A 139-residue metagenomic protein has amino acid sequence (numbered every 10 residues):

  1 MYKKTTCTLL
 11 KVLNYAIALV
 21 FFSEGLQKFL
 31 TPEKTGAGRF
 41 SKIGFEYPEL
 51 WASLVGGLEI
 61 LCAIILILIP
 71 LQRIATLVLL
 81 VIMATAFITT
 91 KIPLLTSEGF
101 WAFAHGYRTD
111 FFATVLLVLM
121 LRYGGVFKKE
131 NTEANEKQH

Functional and structural regions predicted by a protein language model:
M1-T31, S53-L54, P70-H139: Extended, low-polarity transmembrane helix blocks
L30-Y47: Membrane-interface interhelical connector segments
E46, I60, P70-R73: Membrane-interface junctions
E46-L58: Interfacial helix-start motif at the membrane-water boundary
G57-I65: Hydrophobic, membrane-inserted alpha-helices
